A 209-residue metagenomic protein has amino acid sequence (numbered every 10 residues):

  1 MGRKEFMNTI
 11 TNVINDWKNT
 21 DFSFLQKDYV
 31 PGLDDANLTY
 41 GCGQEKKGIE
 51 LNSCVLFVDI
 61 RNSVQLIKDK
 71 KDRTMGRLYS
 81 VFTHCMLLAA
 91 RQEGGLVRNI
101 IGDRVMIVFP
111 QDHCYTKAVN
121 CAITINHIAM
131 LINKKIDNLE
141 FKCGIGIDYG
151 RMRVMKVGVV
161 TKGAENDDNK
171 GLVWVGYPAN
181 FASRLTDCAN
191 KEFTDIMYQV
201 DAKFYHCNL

Functional and structural regions predicted by a protein language model:
M1-E50: Regulatory cytosolic signal-relay segments
T11-N19, I67-D69, I107-V108, V154-K156: A broad, low-specificity signal for short, low-complexity segments enriched in glycine/proline and polar/charged
N12, D16, Q65, R77 (+2 more regions): Charged/polar, solvent-exposed surface patches and flexible loops
Q26-C42, K68-V81, I132-N138: Short charge-dense sequence patches
G32-A36, F57-I60, R98-I101, R153-M155 (+1 more regions): Short hydrophobic/aromatic-rich motifs at helix boundaries and adjacent loops
G41-N120: Catalytic NTP-binding/metal-coordinating core of nucleotidyl cyclase/transferase enzymes
D112-L209: Catalytic beta-strand-to-alpha-helix segment of the class III nucleotidyl cyclase homology domain
